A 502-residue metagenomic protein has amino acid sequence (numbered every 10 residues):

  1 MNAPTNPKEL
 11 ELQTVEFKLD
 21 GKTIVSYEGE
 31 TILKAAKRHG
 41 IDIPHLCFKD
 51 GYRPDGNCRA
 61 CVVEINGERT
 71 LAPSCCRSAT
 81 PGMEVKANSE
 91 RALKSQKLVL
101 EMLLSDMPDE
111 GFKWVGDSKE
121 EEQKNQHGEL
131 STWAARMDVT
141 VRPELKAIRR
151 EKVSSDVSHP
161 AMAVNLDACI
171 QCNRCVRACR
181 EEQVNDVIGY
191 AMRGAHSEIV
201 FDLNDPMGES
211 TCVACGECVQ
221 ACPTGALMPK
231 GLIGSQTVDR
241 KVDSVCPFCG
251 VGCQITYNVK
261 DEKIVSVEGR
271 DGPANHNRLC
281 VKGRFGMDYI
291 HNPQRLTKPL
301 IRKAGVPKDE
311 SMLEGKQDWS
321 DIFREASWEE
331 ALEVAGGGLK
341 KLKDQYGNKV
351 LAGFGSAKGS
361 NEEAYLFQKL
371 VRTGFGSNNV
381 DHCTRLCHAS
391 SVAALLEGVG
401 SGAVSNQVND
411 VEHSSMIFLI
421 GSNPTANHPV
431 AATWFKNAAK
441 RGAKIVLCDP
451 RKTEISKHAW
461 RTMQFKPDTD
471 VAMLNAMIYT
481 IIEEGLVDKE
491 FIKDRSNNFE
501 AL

Functional and structural regions predicted by a protein language model:
N2-A3, P7-V25, G29, K37 (+4 more regions): N-terminal export/assembly segments and adjacent metallocofactor-ligating motifs of anaerobic energy-metabolism
I32-N66: A basic, amphipathic helix-loop patch mediating RNA/tRNA/ribosome contacts
C47-Y52, C61, R149, L386-C387 (+1 more regions): Short linear loop/turn motifs
C58-S78, G269: N-terminal single-stranded DNA-binding subdomain of primase/primase-helicase replication proteins
E490-I492: Thiamine diphosphate
